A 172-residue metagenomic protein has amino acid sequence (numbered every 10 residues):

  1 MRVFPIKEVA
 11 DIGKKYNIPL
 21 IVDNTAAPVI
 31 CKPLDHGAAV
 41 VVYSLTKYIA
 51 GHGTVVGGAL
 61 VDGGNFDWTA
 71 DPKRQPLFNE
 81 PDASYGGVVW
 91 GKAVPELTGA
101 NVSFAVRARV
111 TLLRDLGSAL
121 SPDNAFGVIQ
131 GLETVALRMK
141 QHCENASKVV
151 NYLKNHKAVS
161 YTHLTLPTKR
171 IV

Functional and structural regions predicted by a protein language model:
M1-K154: Conserved PLP-enzyme active-site core in the AAT-like
K15, T168-K169: Low-complexity, intrinsically disordered short peptide segments enriched in small/polar/basic residues
L153-Y161: Short acidic amphipathic segments
T162-T168: Conserved small/polar residues in nucleotide/adenosyl-binding loops
